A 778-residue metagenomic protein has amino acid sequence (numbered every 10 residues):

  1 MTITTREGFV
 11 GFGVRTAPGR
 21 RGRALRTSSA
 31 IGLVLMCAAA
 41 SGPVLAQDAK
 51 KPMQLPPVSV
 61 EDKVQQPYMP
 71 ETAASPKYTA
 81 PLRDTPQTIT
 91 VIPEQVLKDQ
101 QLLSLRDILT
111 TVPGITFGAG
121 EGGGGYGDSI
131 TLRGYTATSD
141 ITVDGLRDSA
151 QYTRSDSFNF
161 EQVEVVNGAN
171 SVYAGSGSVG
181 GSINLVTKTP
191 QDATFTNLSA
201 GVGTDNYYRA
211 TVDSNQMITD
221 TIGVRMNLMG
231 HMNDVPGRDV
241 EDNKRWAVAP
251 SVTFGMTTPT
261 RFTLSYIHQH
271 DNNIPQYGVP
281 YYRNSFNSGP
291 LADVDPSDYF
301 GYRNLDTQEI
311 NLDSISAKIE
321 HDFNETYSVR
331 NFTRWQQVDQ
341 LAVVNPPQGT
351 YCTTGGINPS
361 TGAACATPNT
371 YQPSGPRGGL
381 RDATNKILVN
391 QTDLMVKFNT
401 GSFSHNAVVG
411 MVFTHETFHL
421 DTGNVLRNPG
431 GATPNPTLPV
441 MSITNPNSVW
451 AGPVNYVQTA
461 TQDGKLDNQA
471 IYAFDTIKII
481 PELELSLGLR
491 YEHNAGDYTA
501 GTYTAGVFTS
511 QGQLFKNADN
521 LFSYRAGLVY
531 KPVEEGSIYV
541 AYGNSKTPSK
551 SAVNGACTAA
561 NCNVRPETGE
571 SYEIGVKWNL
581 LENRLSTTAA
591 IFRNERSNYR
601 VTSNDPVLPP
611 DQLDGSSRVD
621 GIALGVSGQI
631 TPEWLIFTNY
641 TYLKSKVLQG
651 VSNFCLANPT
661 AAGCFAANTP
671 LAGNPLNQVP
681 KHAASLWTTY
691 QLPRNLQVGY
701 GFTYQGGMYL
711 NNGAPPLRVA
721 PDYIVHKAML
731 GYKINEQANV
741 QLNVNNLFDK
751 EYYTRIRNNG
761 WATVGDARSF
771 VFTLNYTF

Functional and structural regions predicted by a protein language model:
M1-Q100, R106-T116: N-terminal Sec signal peptide and the immediately downstream disordered periplasmic leader that contains the TonB box
Q47, A383, A407, Y572 (+1 more regions): Conserved C-terminal beta-signal and adjacent last beta-strands/turns of outer-membrane beta-barrel proteins
M69, V91-E94, D99, L105-T111 (+2 more regions): Periplasmic plug
F158-E161, V172-P250, M256-T260, D313 (+1 more regions): Outer-membrane beta-barrel translocator/receptor signature
H231-P236, V248-D322, Q337-N385, G431-N468 (+1 more regions): Acidic/polar loop-and-plug regions of large Gram-negative outer-membrane beta-barrel proteins
T253-T257, N385, S404-E416, Q462-N594 (+2 more regions): Structural signature of Gram-negative outer-membrane beta-barrels, strongest in the C-terminal barrel of TonB-dependent
E320-D322, Y327-R334, V338-V344, K531 (+3 more regions): Membrane-embedded beta-barrel scaffold of Gram-negative outer-membrane proteins
R593-E595, L613-G713, F748, T773-T777: Gram-negative outer-membrane beta-barrel transporters
